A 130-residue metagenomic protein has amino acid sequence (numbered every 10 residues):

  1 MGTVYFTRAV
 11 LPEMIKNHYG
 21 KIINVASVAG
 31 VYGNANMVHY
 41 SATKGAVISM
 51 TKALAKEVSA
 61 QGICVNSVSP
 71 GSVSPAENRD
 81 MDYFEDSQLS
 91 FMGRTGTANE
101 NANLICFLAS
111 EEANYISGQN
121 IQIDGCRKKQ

Functional and structural regions predicted by a protein language model:
T7, T43, T51: Active-site helix of classical SDR
A9-K21: A short helix-coil junction within the Rossmann-fold of NAD(P)-dependent oxidoreductases
P12, K56-A60, N114: Alpha-helical segment proximal to the catalytic Tyr-Lys
S27: Residue(s) in the substrate-gating loop at a strand-loop-helix junction that position the organic substrate next
Y32, C106, S117-Q130: Short C-terminal tail/terminal secondary-structure segment of NAD(P)H-dependent dehydrogenase/reductase domains
G33-S41, A53: Active-site loop-to-helix junction immediately N-terminal to the catalytic Tyr of the SDR YXXXK motif in Rossmann-fold
A60, S67-S90, Q130: A glycine/serine/threonine-rich, flexible loop-to-helix segment that serves as the NAD(P) cofactor-binding "lid"
S90-N101, E112: A conserved structural motif in NAD(P)-dependent oxidoreductases
